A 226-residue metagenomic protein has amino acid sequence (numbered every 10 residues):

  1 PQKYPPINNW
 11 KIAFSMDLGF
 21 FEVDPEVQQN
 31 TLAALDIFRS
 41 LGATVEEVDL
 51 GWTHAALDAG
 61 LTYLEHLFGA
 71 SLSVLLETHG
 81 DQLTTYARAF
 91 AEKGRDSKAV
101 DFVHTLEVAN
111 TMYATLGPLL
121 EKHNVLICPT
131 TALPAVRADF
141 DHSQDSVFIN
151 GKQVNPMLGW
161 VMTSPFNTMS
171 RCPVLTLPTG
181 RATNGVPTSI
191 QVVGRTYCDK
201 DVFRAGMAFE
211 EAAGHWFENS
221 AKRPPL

Functional and structural regions predicted by a protein language model:
P1-F21, T31-L41, S97, V103 (+3 more regions): Structural helix-boundary/capping segments
Q2-S15, Y63-G117, T130-P134, A138-F140 (+1 more regions): Short helix-loop capping/hinge segments that flank enzyme active sites or metal/cofactor-binding pockets
P25-V27, A56-H66, R137-Q144: Short glycine/threonine-rich loop-to-helix capping motif typified by GTGT followed within a few residues by an Asp-Pro
T44-D49, L175: General small-molecule cofactor/ligand-binding pocket signal
H104, V136-W160: Short, surface-exposed loop/helix-turn segments at secondary-structure junctions that function as lids/hinges flanking
H123-N124: Short, high-confidence coil segments that cap the C-terminus of an alpha-helix and link into the following beta-strand
Q153-L177: Small-aliphatic-rich amphipathic alpha-helix that forms the alpha element of a beta-alpha
